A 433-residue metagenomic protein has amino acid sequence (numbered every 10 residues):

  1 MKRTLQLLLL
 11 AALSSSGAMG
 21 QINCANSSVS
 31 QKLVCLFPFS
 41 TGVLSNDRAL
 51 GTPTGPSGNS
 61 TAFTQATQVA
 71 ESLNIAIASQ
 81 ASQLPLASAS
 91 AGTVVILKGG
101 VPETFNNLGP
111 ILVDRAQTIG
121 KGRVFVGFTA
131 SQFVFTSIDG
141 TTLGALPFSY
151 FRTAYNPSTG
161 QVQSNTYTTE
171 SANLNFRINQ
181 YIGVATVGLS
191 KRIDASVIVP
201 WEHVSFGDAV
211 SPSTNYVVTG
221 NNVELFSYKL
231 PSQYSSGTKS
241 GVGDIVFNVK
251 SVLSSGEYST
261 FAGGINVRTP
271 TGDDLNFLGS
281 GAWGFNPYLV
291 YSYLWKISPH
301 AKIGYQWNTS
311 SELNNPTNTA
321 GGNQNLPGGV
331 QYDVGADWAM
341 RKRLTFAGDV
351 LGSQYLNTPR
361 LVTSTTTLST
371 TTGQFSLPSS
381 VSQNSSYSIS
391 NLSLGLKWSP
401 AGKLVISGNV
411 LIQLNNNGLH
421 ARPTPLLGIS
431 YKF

Functional and structural regions predicted by a protein language model:
S15-G17: N-terminal signal peptide c-region/cleavage motif recognized by signal peptidases
I22-S190, D194-S196, H203-G243, N315-T317 (+1 more regions): A subset of solvent-exposed loop/turn segments in beta-rich extracellular surface proteins, enriched in glycine
L108, G120-G122, R177-G183, S240-I245 (+4 more regions): Residues that define the transmembrane beta-barrel architecture of outer-membrane proteins
D114-R115, V126-F128, G183-L189, V197 (+9 more regions): Residues on the lipid-exposed face of transmembrane beta-strands in outer-membrane beta-barrel proteins
A130-T136, V199-S205, D244, L253 (+6 more regions): Transmembrane beta-strands of outer-membrane beta-barrel pores
F135, R192-V197, G256-F261, I297-A301 (+2 more regions): Repeated loop/turn-to-beta-strand initiation elements of outer-membrane beta-barrel proteins
I138-L143, D208-T214, G263-G264, D273-G281 (+5 more regions): Outer-membrane beta-barrel translocator domains and adjoining extracellular loop/strand segments of Gram-negative
A145-Y150, V218-P231, N323-F433: Outer membrane beta-barrel transmembrane domains
